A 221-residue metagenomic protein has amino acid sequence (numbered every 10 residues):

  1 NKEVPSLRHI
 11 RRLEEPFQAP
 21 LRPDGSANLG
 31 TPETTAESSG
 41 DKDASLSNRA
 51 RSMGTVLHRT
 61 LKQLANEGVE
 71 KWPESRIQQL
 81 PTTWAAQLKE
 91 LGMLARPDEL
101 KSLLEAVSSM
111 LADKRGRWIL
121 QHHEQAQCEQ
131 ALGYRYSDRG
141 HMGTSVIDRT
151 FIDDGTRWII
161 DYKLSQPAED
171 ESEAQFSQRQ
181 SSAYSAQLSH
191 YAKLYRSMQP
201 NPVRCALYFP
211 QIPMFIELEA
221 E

Functional and structural regions predicted by a protein language model:
N1-T156, Y184-S197, R204-E217: Nuclease catalytic cores
I159: Pre-DFG segment of protein kinase catalytic domains
Y162-Q180: Short beta-strand-loop-alpha-helix junction that forms the active-site gateway of nucleic-acid-processing nucleases
